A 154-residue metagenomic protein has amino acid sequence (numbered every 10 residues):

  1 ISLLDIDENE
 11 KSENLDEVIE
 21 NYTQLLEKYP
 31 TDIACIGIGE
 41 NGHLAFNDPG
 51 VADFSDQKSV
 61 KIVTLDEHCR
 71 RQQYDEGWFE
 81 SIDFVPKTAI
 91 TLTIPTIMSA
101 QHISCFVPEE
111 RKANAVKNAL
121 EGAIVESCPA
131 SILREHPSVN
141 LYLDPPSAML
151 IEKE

Functional and structural regions predicted by a protein language model:
I1-I33: Ligand-binding beta-strand-loop-alpha-helix segment within the catalytic cores of soluble metabolic enzymes
I6-D7, C35-I38, F106-P108, Y142: Short beta-strand segments
E10-N14, E80-P86, A119: Short, flexible loop segments at the rims of nucleotide/cofactor-binding pockets, characterized by
L15-I19, A45-G50, S55-Q57, A115-A119 (+1 more regions): A short secondary-structure junction signal
V18-T31, D56-I62, A123-S131, S147: Glycine/proline-rich loop-helix segments at beta-alpha junctions forming the active-site rim of enzyme cores
Y22-D53: A glycine-rich beta-strand to alpha-helix segment that forms a phosphate/ribose-binding loop at ligand/cofactor sites
A45-L92: Class I SAM-dependent methyltransferase SAM-binding "motif I" and its flanking Rossmann-like core
L92-P95, S99-E154: ATP/nucleoside-binding phosphotransfer catalytic cores, i.e., glycine-rich phosphate-binding loops
